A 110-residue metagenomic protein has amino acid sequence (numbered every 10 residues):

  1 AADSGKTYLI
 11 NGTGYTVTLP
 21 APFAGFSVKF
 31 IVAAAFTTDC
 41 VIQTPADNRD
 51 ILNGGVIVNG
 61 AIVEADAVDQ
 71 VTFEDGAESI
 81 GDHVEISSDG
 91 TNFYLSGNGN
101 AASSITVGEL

Functional and structural regions predicted by a protein language model:
A1-A61, S87-L110: Exposed extracellular interaction/assembly regions and N-terminal maturation sites
V32, A77-I80: Sequence/structural signature of small/polar-enriched beta-strand/turn repeats that build beta-strand-rich repeat
A65-D75: A conserved acidic, glycine/proline-rich C-terminal tail/linker
I80-S88: Extracellular disulfide-bonded cysteine-rich modules/repeats
